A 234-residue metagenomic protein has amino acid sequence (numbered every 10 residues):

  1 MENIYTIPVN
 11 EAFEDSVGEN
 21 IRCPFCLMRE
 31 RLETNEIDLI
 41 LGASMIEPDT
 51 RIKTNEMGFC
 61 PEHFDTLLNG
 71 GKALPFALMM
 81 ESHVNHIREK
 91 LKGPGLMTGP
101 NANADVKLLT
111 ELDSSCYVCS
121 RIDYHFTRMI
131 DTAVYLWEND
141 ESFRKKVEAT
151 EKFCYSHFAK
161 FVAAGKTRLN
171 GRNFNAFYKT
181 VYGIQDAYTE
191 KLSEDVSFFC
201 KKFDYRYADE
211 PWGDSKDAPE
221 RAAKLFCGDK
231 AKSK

Functional and structural regions predicted by a protein language model:
M1-K234: Intrinsically disordered, low-complexity regulatory regions of eukaryotic proteins
